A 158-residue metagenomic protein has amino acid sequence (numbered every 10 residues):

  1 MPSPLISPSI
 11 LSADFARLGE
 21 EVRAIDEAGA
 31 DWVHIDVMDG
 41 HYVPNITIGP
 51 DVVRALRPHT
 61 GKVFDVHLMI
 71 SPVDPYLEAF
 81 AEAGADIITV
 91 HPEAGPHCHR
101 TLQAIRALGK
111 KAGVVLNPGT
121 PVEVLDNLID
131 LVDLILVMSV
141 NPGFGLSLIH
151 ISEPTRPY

Functional and structural regions predicted by a protein language model:
M1-T89, E93-H97, A104, A112 (+3 more regions): Conserved N-terminal beta1-alpha1 strand-loop-helix module at the mouth
L11, V140, P154: Hydrophobic pocket-lining residues within nucleotide cofactor-binding pockets
G109: Short glycine-rich hinge loops at helix-strand junctions in the catalytic core of two-component histidine kinases
V115-G119: Short gly/ser/thr-rich secondary-structure transition/capping motifs
G143-I149: Glycine-rich tight-turn/loop motif centered on a GG-T
H150-Y158: Single conserved hydrophobic/aromatic residue that forms the stacking wall/gate of nucleotide- or nucleobase-binding
